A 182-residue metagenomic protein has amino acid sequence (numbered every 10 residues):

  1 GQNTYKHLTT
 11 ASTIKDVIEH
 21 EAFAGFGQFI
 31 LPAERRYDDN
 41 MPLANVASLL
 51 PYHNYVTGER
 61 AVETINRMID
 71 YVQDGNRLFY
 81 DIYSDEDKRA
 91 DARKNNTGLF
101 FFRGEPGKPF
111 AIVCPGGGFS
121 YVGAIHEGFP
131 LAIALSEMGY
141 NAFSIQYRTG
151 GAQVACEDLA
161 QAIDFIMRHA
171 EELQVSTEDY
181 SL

Functional and structural regions predicted by a protein language model:
G1-G25: N-terminal leader/propeptide segments of preproteins
G25-P106, A152, C156: N-terminal cap/lid segment of alpha/beta-hydrolase-fold proteins
K108-G117: Short beta-strand element of the alpha/beta-hydrolase
G117, Q146-G150: Short beta-to-alpha linker loops that shape the active-site pocket of alpha/beta-hydrolase fold enzymes
G118-S120, A142, F165: Serine-hydrolase catalytic-loop signature spanning alpha/beta hydrolases and amidase-signature enzymes
A124-F143: Short amphipathic alpha-helix adjacent to the substrate-entry channel of hydrolases
A134, G151-E172, T177: Alpha/beta-hydrolase active-site loop
